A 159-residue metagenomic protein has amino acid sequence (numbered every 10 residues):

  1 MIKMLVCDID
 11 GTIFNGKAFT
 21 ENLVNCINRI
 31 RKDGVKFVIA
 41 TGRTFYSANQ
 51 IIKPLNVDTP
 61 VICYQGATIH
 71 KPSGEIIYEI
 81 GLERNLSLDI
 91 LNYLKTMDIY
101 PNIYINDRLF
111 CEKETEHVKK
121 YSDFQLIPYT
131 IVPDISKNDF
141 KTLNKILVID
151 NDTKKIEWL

Functional and structural regions predicted by a protein language model:
M1-I2, K32: Short, small/polar residue-rich loop motifs at catalytic or cofactor-binding pockets
I2-K17, I90: Asp-based phosphoryl-transfer active-site loop
V6-C7, T68-K71, K137-D139: Short, basic/glycine-rich phosphate-binding loops at helix/coil junctions that contact nucleotide phosphates
I9, E75, T142-I146: Short amphipathic alpha-helical segments
E21-V118: Active-site phosphate-binding/coordination module
M97-I99, Y104-L159: Conserved acidic, metal-coordinating active-site core of Asp-based, Mg2+-dependent phosphoryl-transfer enzymes
